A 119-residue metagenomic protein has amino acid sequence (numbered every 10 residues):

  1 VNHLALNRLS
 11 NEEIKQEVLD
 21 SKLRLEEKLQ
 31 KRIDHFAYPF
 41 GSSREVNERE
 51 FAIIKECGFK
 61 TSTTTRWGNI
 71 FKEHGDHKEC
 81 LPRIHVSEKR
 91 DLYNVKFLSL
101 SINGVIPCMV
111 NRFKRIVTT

Functional and structural regions predicted by a protein language model:
V1: Catalytic cores of peptidoglycan-degrading enzymes
L4, R8-T119: C-terminal active-site subregion of NodB/CE4 polysaccharide deacetylases
